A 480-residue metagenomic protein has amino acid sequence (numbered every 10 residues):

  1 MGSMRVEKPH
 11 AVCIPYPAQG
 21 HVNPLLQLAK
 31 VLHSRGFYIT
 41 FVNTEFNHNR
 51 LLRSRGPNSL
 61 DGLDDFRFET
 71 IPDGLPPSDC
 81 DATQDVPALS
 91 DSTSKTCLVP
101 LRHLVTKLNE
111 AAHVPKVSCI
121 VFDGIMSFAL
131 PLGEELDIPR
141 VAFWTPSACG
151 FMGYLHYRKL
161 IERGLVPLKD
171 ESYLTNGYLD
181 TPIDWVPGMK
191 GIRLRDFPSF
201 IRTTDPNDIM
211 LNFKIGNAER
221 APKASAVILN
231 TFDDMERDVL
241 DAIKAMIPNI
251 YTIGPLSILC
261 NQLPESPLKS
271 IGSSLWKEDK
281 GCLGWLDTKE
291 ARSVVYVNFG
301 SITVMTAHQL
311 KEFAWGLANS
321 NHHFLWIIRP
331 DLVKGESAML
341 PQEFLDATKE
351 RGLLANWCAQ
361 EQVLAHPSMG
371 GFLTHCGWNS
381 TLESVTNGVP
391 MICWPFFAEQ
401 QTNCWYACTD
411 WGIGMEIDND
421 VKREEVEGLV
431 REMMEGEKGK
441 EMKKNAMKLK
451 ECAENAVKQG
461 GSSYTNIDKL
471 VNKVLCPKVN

Functional and structural regions predicted by a protein language model:
M1-V294, N298-N480: Glycosyltransferase specificity loop/lid
